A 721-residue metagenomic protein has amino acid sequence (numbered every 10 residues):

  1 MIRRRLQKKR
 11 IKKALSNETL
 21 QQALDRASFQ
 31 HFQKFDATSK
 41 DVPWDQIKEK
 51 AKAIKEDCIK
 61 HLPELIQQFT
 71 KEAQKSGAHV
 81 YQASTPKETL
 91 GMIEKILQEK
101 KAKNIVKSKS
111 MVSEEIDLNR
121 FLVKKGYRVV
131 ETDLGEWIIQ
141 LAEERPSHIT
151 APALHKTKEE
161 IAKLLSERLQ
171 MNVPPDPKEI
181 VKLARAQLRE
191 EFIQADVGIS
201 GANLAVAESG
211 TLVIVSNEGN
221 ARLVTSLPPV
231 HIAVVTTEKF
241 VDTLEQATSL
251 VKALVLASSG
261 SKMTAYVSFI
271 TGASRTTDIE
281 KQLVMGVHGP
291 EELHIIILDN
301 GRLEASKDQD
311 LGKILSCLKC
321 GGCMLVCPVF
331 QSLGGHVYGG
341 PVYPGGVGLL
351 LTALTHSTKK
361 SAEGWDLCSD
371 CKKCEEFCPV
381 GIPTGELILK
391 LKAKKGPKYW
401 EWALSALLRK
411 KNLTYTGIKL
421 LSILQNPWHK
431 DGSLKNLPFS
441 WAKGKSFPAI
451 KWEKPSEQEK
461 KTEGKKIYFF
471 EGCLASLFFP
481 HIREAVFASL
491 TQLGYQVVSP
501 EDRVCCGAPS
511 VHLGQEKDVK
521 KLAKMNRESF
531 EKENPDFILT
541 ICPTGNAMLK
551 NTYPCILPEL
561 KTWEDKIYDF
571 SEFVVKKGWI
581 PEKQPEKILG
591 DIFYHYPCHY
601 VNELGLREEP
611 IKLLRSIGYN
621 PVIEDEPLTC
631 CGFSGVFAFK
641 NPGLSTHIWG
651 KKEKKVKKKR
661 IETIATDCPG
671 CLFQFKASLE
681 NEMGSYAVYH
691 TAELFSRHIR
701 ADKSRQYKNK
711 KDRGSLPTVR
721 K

Functional and structural regions predicted by a protein language model:
M1-Q309: The feature marks the mature, well-folded catalytic cores of soluble enzymes
V42, E94-E99, K109-E190, D196 (+4 more regions): Iron-sulfur cluster-binding electron-transfer modules in prokaryotic oxidoreductases
H79, A83, A257-V267, M324 (+3 more regions): Flexible, glycine/charged-enriched surface loops at secondary-structure junctions
E88, Y266-S274, K319, F330-G334 (+6 more regions): A glycine-rich phosphate-binding loop feature that marks nucleotide/adenosyl-phosphate handling sites
T271, T277-L303, L315-V326, F330-A353: Internal glycine-rich alpha/beta core junctions
L311-Q331, K360-I382, L628: Cysteine-centered iron-sulfur cluster-binding motifs in ferredoxin-type domains/subunits of redox enzymes
G322-T352, K373-K394, M548, P669-K676: Iron-sulfur cluster-binding cysteine motifs and their immediate structural context in ferredoxin-like electron-transfer
A353-K392, K410-L413, G417-L420: Long, charge-rich boundary regions
